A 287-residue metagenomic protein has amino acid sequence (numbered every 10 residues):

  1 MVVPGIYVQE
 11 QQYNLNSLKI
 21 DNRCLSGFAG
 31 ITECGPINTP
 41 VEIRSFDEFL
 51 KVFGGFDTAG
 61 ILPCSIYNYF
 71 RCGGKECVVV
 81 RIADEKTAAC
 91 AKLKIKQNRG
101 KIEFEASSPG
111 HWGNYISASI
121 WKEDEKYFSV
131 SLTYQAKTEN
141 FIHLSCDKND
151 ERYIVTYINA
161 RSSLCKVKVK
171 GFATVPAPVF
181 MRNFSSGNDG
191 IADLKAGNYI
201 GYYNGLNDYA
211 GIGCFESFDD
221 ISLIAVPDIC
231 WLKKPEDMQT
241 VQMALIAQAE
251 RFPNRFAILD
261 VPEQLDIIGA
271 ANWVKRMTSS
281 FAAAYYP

Functional and structural regions predicted by a protein language model:
M1-P287: Surface-exposed assembly/interface segments
